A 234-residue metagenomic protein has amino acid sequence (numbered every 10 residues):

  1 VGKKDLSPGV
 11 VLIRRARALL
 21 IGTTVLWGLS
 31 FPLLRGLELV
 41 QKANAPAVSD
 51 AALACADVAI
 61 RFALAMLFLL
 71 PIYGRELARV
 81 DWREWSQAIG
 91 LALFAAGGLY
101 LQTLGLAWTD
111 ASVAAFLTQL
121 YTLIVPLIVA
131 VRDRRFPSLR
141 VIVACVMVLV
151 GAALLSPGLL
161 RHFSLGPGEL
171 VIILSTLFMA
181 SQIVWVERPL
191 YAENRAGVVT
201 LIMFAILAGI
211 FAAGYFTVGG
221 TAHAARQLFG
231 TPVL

Functional and structural regions predicted by a protein language model:
G2-A56, L93, G97, L101 (+2 more regions): Glycine-/small-residue-enriched transmembrane alpha-helix faces in small-molecule transporters and effluxers
L20, R83-A92, F136-L149, G168-E169 (+1 more regions): Cytoplasmic-side transmembrane-helix entry/capping segments in multi-pass membrane proteins
G28, A59, A63-L67, L123-I124 (+3 more regions): Small-residue-rich packing faces within the transmembrane alpha-helices of Major Facilitator Superfamily
R35, Y100-G105, A153-R161, L207-A225: Hydrophobic alpha-helical transmembrane segments in multi-pass integral membrane proteins
S49, A115-T118, V131-L154, L165-E169: Loop-to-transmembrane alpha-helix entry segments
A56-L67, L101-L139, S175: Specific alpha-helical transmembrane segments that line the substrate/conduction pathway and gating interfaces
L69, I89, P137-G158, T176-M179 (+2 more regions): Hydrophobic transmembrane alpha-helices of multi-pass small-molecule transport proteins
Y73-T118, M147, A152-L154: Specific transmembrane alpha-helical segments of multi-pass solute transporters/efflux pumps, especially DMT/EamA
